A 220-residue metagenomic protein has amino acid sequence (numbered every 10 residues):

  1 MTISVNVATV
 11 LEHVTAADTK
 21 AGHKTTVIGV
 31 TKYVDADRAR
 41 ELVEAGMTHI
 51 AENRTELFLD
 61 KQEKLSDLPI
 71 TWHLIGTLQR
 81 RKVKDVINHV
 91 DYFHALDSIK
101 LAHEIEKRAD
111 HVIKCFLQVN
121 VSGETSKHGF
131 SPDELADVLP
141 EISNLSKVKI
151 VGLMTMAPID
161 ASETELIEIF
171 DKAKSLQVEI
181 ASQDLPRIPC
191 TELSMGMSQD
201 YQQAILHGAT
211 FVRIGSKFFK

Functional and structural regions predicted by a protein language model:
M1-Q199, I205-H207: Conserved alpha/beta-domain cores
A209-K220: Gly/Pro- and small hydrophobic-enriched strand-loop and loop-to-helix capping segments that sit at the rims
